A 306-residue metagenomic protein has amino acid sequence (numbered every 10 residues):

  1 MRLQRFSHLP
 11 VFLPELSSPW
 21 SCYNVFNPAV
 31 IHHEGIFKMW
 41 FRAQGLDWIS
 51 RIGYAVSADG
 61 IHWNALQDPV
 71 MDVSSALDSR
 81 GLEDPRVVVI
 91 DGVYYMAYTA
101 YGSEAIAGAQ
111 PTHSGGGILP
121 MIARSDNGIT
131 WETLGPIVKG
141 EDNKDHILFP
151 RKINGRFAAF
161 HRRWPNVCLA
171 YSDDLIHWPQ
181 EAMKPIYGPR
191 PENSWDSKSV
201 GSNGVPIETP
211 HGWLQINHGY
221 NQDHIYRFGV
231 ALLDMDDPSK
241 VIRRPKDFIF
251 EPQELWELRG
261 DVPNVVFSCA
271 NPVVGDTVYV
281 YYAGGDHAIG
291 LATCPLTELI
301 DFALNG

Functional and structural regions predicted by a protein language model:
M1-R80, V89-K198, I207-D261, G275-V278 (+1 more regions): Beta-rich carbohydrate-recognition and catalytic domains
